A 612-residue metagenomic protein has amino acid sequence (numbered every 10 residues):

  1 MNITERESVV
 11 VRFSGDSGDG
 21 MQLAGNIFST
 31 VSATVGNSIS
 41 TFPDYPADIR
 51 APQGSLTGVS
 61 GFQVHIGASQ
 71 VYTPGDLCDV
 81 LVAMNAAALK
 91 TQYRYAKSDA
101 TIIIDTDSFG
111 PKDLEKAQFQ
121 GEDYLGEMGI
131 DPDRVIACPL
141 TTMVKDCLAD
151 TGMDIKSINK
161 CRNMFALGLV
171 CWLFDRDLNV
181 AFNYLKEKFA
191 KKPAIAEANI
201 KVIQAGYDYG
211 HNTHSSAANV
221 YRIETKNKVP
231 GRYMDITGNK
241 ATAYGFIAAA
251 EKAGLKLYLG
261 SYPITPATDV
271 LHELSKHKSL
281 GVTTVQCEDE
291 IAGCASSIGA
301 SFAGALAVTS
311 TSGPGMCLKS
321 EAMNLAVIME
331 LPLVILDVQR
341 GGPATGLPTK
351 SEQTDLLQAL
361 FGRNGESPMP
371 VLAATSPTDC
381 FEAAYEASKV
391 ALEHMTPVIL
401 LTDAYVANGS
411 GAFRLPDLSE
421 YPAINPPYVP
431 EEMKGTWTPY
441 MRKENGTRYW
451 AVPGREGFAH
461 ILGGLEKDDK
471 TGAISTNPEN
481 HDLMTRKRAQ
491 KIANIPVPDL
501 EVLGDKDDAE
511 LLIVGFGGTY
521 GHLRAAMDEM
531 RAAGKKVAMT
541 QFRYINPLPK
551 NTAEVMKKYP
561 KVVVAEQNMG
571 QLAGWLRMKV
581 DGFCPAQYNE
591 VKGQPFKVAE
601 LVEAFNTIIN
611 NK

Functional and structural regions predicted by a protein language model:
M1-A253: Active-site cofactor/cluster-binding pocket
S8-A96, Y244, L257-Y258, T265-F361 (+2 more regions): Thiamine diphosphate
V9-D16, A166-G168, L257-G260, A307-S310 (+4 more regions): Short glycine-rich or small-residue beta-strand-to-loop segments that form or flank ligand, phosphate, metal/Fe-S
Y45-P46, V202, I223-N227, Y262-P266 (+5 more regions): A glycine-rich phosphate-binding loop feature that marks nucleotide/adenosyl-phosphate handling sites
P46-R50, F109-D113, M143, I291-G293 (+6 more regions): Short gly/pro/ser/thr-enriched loop/turn and capping motifs at secondary-structure boundaries
D48, D146-A149, S216-G231, A249-K256 (+5 more regions): Gly-rich Lys/Arg/Thr-decorated short loops/hinges at beta-loop-alpha junctions or inter-strand turns that position
G75, I130-D133, A137-T141, K350-P397 (+3 more regions): Conserved thiamine diphosphate
I236-G245, A253, S388-K612: Flexible, low-complexity linker and terminal segments
